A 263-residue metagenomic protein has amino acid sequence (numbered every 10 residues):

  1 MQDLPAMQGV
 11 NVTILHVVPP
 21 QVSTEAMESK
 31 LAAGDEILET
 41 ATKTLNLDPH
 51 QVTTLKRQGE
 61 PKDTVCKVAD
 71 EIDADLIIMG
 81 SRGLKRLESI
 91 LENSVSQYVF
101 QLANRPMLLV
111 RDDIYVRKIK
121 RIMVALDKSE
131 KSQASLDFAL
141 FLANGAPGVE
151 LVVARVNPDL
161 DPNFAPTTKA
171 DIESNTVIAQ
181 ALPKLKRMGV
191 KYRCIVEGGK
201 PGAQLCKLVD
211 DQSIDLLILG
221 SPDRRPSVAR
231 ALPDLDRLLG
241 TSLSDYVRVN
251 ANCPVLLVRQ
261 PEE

Functional and structural regions predicted by a protein language model:
M1-E28, K118-T167, K184, M188 (+3 more regions): Small/aliphatic-rich secondary-structure junction motif
Q2, E39, Q97, L140 (+2 more regions): Active-site phosphate/pyrophosphate- and oxyanion-stabilizing loops and adjacent acidic/basic residues in soluble
T13-L15, T53-R57, L108, V152-A154 (+2 more regions): General small-molecule cofactor/ligand-binding pocket signal
T24-L31, N163-K169, R225-L238: Short, flexible/disordered intra-domain loops and linkers
E28-E39, L136, D171-A179, T241: Short, surface-exposed alpha-helical segments at coil->helix boundaries
A32, K43-I77, K186-S227, Q260-E263: Structural beta-alpha unit
C66-Y115, D211-E263: Gly/Ser-rich helix-loop-strand patches that form or flank binding pockets for ribonucleotide-derived cofactors
V149-D215, P233-D234: Structured core of small recognition/catalytic domains
